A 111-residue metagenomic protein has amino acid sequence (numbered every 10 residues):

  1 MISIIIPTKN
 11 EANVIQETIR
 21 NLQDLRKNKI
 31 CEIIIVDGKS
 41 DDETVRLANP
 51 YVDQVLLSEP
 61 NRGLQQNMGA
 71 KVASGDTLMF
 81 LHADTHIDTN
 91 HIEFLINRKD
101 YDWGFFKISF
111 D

Functional and structural regions predicted by a protein language model:
M1-S3, E32: Cell-envelope/extracellular polymer assembly enzymes that use nucleotide-activated donors
E11-L25: Short, well-formed alpha-helical segments that are part of the catalytic scaffolds of diverse glycosyltransferases
E11-V14, S40, R62: Donor nucleotide-sugar binding loop of glycosyltransferases
I19-R20, V45-R46, G75, T89-N97: Short alpha-helix within the catalytic core of nucleotide-sugar-dependent glycosyltransferases
N21, D37-V45, T85: A conserved acidic beta->alpha catalytic loop
C31, V45-V72: Conserved donor nucleotide-binding strand/loop of the catalytic core
L78: Short aromatic/hydrophobic "clamp" motif used to bind/position activated sugar donors
N90-D111: Conserved donor NDP-sugar-binding/catalytic core segment of glycosyltransferases
